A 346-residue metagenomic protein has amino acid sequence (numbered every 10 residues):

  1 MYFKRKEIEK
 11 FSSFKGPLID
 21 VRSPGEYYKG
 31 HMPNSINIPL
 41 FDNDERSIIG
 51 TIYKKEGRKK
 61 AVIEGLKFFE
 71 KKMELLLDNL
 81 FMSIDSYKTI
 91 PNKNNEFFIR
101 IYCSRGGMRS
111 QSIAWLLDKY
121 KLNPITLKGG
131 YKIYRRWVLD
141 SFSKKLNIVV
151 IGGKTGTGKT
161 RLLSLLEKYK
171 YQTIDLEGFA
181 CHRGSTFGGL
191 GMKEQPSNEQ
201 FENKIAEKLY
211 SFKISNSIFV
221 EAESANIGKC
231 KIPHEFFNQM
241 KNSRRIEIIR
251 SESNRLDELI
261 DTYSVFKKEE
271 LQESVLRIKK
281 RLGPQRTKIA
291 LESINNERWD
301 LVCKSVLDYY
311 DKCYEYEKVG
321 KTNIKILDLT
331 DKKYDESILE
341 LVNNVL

Functional and structural regions predicted by a protein language model:
M1-P33, A61, L139-S143, I148-K154: Flexible, polar/low-complexity N-terminal or interdomain linker segments that lie immediately upstream of folded
L18-R22, S35-I38, I174-D175, F219: Short hydrophobic beta-strand that contains or immediately precedes a catalytic carboxylate
Y28-D78: Glycine/alanine-rich phosphate-binding loops at beta-alpha junctions
L66-L127: Catalytic cysteine-centered active loop of the rhodanese-like fold, especially the PTP/DSP P-loop
M108-R109, N147-K168: Glycine-rich phosphate-binding P-loop
D118-R135, D175-A180: A short glycine-rich beta-strand->turn/loop micro-motif centered on a GG-aromatic cluster
K168-N238: Conserved nucleotide-sensing/catalytic segment adjacent to the nucleotide-binding pocket in NTP-handling enzymes
Q239-R245, I249-L346: Conserved NTP phosphate-binding and transfer environment spanning the P-loop NTPase/kinase superfamily
